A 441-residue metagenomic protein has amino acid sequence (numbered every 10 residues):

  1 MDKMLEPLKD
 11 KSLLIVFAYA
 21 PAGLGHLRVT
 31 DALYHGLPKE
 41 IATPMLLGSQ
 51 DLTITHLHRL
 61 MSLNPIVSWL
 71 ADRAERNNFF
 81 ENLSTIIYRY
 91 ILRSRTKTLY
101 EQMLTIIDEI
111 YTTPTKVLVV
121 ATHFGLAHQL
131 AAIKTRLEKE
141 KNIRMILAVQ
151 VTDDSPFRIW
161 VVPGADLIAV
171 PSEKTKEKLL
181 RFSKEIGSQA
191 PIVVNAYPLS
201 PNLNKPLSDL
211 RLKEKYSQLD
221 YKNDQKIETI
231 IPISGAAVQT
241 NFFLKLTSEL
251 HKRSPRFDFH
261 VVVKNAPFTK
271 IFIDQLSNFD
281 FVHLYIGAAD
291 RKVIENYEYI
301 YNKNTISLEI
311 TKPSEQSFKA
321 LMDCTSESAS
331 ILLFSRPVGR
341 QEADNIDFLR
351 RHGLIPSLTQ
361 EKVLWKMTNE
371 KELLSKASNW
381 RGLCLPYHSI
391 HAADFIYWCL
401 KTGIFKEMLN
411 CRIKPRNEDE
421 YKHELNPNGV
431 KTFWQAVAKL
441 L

Functional and structural regions predicted by a protein language model:
M1-L441: Nucleotide-activated sugar donor-binding and catalytic core shared by glycosyltransferases and related lipid-linked
